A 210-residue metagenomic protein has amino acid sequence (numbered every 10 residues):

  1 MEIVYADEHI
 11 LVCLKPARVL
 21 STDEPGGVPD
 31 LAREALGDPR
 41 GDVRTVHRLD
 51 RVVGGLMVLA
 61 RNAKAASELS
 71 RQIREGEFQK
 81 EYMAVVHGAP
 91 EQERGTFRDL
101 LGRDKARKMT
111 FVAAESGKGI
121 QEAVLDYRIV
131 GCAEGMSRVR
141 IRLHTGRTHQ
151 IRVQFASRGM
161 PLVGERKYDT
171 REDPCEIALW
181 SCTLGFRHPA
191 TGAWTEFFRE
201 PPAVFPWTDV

Functional and structural regions predicted by a protein language model:
M1-I10, P16-T22, H144, T148-V210: Pseudouridine synthases involved in rRNA/tRNA modification
M1-V124, G131-A133, A178, V204-W207: RNA pseudouridine synthases
F78, G135, R147-H149: Short loop/turn segments at connectors of secondary-structure elements within structured domains
H87, I141-H144: A structural micro-motif recognizing beta-strand termini and the immediately following turn/loop segments
V124, G131, L143, H188-P189: Short, acidic, Ser/Thr-enriched surface-loop or helix-capping motifs
E134, V139-R142: Short histidine-centered loop motifs in beta-beta connectors
